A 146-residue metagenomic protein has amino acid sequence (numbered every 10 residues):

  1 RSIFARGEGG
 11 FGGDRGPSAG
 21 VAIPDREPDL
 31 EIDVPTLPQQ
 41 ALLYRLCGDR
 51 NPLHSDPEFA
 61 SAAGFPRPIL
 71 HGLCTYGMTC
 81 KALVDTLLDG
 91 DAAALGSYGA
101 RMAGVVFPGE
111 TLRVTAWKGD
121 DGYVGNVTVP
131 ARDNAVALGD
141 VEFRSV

Functional and structural regions predicted by a protein language model:
R1-I32, F107-G109, R113-V146: HotDog/MaoC-like acyl-thioester-processing domains
F4-L70, V84, L88: Catalytic strand-loop segment that frames the active site of acyl-thioester-processing enzymes
D56, G64, G96, R101 (+1 more regions): A residue-level detector for conformationally permissive "hinge/kink" positions
F59, G72-C74, F143: Low-complexity, compositionally biased segments
R67-L73, M78, G122: Terminal targeting signals and extreme-terminal segments of soluble enzymes
T75-R113, K118: Hydrophobic beta-strand-centered segment that forms part of the acyl-chain substrate-binding groove
